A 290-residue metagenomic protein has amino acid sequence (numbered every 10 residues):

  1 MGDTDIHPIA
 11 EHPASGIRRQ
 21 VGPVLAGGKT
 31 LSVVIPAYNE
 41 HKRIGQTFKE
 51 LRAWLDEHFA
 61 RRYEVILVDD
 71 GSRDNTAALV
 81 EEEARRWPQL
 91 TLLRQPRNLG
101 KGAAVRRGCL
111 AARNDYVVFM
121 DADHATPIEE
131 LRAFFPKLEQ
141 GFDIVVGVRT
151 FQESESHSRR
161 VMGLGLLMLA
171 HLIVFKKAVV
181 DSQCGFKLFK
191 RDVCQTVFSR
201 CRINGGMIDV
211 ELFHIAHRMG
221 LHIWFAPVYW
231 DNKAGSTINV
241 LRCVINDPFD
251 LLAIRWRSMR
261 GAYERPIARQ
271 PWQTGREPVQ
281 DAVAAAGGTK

Functional and structural regions predicted by a protein language model:
M1-T30, V174-K176, R200-K290: Hydrophobic helical membrane-anchoring modules
G16-G22, E40-D56: Short, well-formed alpha-helical segments that are part of the catalytic scaffolds of diverse glycosyltransferases
K29-I35, I44, L51, Y63-V68 (+1 more regions): Hydrophobic targeting segments
E40-R43, S72, K101, P127: Donor nucleotide-sugar binding loop of glycosyltransferases
K42-Q46, D74-E83: Acidic helix N-cap motif at the loop->helix transition within catalytic regions of sugar-transfer enzymes
Y63-I66, A77-A111: Conserved donor nucleotide-binding strand/loop of the catalytic core
D69-A78, H124: A conserved acidic beta->alpha catalytic loop
Q95-A111, Y116-F119, A125-G206, N232-I245 (+1 more regions): Acceptor/aglycone-binding surface of glycosyltransferases and processive sugar-polymer synthases
